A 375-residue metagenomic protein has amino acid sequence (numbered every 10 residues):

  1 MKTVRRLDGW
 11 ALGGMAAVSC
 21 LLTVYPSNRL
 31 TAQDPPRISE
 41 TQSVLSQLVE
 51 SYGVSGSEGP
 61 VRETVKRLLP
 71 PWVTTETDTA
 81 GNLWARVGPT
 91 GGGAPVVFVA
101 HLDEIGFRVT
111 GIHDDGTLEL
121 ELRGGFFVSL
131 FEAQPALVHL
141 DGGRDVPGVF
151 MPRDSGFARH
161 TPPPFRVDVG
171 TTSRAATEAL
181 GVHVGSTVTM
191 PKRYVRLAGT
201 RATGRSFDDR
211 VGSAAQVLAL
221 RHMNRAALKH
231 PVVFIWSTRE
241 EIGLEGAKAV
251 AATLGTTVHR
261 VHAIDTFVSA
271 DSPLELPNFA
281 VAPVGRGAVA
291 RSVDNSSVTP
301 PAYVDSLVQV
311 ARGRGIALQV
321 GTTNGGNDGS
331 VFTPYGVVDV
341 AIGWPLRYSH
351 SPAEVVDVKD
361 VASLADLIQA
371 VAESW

Functional and structural regions predicted by a protein language model:
M1-L7: N-terminal secretory signal peptides that target proteins for export/translocation
L7-W10, S27: Intrinsic disorder
G13-Y25: Bacterial N-terminal signal peptides
V24-W375: N-terminal hydrophobic/helix-forming segments and targeting peptides
